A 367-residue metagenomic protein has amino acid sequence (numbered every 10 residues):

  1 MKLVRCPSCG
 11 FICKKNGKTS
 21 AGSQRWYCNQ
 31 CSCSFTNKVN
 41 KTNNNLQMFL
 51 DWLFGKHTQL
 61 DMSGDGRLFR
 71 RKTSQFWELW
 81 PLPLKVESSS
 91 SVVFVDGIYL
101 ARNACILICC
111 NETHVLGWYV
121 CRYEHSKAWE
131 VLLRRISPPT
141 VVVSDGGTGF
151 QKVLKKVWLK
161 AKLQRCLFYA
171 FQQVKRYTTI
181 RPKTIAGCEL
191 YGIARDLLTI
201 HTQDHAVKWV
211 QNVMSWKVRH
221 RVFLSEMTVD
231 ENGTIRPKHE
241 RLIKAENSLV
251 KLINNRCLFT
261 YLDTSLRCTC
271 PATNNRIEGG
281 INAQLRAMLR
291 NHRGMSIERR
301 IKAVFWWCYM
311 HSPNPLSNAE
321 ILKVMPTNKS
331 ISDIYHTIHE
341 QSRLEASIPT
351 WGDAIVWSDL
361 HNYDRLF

Functional and structural regions predicted by a protein language model:
K2, S8-K14, K18-V93, G97-A101: Short, positively charged, Gly/Tyr-enriched micro-motifs that form contact patches at catalytic or ligand/partner
S23, S34, G66-K160, R276: RNase H-like nuclease fold core
R25, Q30-S32, T36-T42, M48 (+3 more regions): Acidic/histidine-rich catalytic cores and adjacent linkers of DNA breakage/strand-transfer/modification proteins
S34, A101, Q172-V174, I180-R181 (+1 more regions): Short loop/turn segments at secondary-structure transitions that flank enzyme active sites
H57-L60, H114-W118, S137-P138, R195-L198: Short acidic, glycine/Ser/Thr-rich loop/turn "cap" segments at secondary-structure junctions
A104, V153, Y177, R286-A287: Short, function-defining helix-loop hinge/capping sites that tune catalysis or transport
D145-Y191: Conserved beta-strand -> loop -> alpha-helix junction used to position metal-binding or nucleic-acid-contacting
